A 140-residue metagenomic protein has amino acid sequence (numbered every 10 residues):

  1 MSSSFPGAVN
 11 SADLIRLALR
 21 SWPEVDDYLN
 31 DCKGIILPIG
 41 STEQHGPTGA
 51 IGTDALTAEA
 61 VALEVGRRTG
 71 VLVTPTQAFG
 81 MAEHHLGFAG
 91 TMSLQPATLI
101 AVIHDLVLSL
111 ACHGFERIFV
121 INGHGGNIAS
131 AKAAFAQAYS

Functional and structural regions predicted by a protein language model:
S2-G49: Active-site and ligand/interface coordination hotspots across diverse enzymes and nucleic-acid-associated assemblies
G7, S11-R20, A82-S140: Active-site histidine-anchored catalytic micro-motif
L29, V65-G66, Y139: A generic structural signal for well-ordered alpha-helical segments
I39-S41, A78, N122-G125: Short, well-ordered beta-to-alpha junction loops that form the rim of enzyme active sites and present histidine/acidic
T48-L56, G87-G90: Glycine-rich loop at the start of a catalytic domain that most often binds anionic cofactors/ligands
D54-G66: Short catalytic helix/loop segments, enriched in acidic residues and glycine and frequently bearing histidine
V71-L86: Short connector loops at secondary-structure junctions
